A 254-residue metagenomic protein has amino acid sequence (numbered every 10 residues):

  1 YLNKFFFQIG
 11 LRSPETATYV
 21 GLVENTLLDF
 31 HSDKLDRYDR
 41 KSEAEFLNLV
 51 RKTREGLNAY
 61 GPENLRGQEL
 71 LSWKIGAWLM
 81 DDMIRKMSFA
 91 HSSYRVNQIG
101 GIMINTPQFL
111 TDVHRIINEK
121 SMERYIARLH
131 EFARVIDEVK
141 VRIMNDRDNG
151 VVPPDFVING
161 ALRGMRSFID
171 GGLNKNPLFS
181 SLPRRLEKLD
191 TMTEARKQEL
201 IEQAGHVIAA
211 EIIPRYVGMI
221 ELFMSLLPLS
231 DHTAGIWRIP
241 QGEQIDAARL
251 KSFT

Functional and structural regions predicted by a protein language model:
Y1-T254: N-terminal maturation segment of proteins
